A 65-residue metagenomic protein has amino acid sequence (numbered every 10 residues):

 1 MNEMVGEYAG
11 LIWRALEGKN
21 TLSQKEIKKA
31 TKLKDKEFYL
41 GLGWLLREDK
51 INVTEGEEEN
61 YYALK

Functional and structural regions predicted by a protein language model:
N2-A9, S23, E55-K65: Short, cationic-aromatic polyanion-contact patches
M4-A30: Short amphipathic alpha-helical interface segments
E17, G43, R47: Residue-level detection of the helix-turn-helix DNA-binding "recognition helix"
I27, Y39, G56-E57: Short loop/turn and capping residues at structural boundaries
L33-W44: Short amphipathic alpha-helical interaction segments
L46-G56: A short, conserved structural fragment
